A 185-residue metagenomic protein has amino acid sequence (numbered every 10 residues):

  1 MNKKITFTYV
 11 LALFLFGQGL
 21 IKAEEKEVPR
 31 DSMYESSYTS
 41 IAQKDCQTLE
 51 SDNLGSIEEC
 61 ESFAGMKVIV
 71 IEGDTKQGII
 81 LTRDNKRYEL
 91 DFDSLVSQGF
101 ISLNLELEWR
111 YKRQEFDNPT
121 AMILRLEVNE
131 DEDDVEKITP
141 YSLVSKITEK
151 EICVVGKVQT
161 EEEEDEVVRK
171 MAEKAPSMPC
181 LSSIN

Functional and structural regions predicted by a protein language model:
K3-F7, G19-D93: Charge-rich, low-complexity N-terminal segments
Y9-G17: Bacterial N-terminal signal peptides
F16-G19, G99: Short, flexible coil/linker elements and helix-boundary hinge sites characteristic of intrinsically disordered
T82-R87, F100-L107, K174: Alpha-helical elements of Rossmann-like donor-binding domains used by nucleotide-donor carbohydrate transfer enzymes
F92-T160: Short helix/strand-capping turn motifs
I152-N185: C-terminal partner/receptor-binding element of secreted or periplasmic proteins
